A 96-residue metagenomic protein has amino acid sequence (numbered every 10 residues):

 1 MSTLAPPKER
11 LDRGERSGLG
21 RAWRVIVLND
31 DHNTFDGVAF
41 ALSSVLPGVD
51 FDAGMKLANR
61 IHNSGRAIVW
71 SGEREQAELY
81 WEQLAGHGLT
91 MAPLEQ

Functional and structural regions predicted by a protein language model:
M1-Q96: Terminal domain-initiation and capping elements
